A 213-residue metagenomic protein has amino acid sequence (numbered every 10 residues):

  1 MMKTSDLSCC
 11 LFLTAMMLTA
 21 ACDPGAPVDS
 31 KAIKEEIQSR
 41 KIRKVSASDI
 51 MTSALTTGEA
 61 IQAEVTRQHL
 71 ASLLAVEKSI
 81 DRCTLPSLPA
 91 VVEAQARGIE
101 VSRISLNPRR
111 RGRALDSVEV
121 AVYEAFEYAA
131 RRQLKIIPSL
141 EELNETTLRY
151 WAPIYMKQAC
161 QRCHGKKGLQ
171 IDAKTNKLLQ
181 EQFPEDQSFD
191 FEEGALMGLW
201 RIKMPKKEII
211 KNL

Functional and structural regions predicted by a protein language model:
M1-L11: Bacterial N-terminal signal peptides that target proteins for export
F12-M16: Hydrophobic alpha-helical targeting segments used for export or membrane insertion
T19-A21: C-terminal motif of bacterial Sec signal peptides marking the signal peptidase cleavage site
D23-K157, Q170-L213: Extracytoplasmic c-type cytochrome modules immediately beyond a signal peptide or single-pass transmembrane anchor
K157-K167: The canonical Cys-X-X-Cys-His
